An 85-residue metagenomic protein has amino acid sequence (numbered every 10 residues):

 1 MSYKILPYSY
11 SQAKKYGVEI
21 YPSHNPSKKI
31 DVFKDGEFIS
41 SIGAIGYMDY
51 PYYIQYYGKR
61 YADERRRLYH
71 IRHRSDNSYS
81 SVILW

Functional and structural regions predicted by a protein language model:
M1-W85: Arg/Lys-rich, low-complexity, intrinsically disordered basic segments
